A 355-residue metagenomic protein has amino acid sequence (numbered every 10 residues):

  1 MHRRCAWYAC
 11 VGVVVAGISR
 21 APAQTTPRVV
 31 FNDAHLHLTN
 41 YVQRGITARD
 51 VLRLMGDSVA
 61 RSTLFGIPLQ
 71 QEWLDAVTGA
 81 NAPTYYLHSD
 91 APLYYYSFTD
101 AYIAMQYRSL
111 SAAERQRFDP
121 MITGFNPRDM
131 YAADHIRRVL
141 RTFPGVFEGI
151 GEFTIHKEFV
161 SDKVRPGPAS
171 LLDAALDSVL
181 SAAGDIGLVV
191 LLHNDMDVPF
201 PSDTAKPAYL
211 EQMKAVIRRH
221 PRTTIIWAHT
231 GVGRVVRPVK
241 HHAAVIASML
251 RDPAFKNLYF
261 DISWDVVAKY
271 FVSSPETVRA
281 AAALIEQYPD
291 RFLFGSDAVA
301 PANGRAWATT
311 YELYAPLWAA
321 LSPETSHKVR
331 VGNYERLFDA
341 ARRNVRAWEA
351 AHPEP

Functional and structural regions predicted by a protein language model:
H2-W7, Q24-A34, Q43, T47-S62 (+2 more regions): Mid-to-C-terminal alpha-helical segments outside catalytic/metal-binding sites
Y8-G17: Bacterial N-terminal signal peptides
A23-M105, S111: An N-terminally biased module of ancient metal coordination in phosphate/nucleic-acid-related enzymes
T25, V51-D57, I103-R117, I136-E148 (+4 more regions): Acidic (Asp/Glu)-rich catalytic clusters
V29, T78-V198: Active-site gating/metal-coordination segments in enzymes
N32-L36, R61-F65, F118-I122, G149-G151 (+4 more regions): Hydrophobic faces of well-ordered beta-strands that scaffold small-molecule active sites in alpha/beta enzyme cores
H37-T39, I67-P68, T123-P127, F153-H156 (+4 more regions): Active-site beta-loop-alpha junctions enriched in small/polar residues
V164-F294: Catalytic pocket-lining loop regions of alpha/beta-barrel enzymes, especially the amidohydrolase/enolase/GH5 lineages
